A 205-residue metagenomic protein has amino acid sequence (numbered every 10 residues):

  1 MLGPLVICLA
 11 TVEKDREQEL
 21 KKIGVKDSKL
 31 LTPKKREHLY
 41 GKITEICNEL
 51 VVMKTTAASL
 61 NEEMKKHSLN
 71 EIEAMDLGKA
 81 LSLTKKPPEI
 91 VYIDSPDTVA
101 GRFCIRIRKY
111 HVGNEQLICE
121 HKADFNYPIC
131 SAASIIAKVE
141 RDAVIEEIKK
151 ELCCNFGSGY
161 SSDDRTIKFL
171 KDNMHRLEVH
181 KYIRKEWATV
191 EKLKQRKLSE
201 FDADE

Functional and structural regions predicted by a protein language model:
M1-E205: RNase H-like, Mg2+-dependent phosphodiesterase core, and more generally RNA phosphate-backbone-engaging helix-loop
